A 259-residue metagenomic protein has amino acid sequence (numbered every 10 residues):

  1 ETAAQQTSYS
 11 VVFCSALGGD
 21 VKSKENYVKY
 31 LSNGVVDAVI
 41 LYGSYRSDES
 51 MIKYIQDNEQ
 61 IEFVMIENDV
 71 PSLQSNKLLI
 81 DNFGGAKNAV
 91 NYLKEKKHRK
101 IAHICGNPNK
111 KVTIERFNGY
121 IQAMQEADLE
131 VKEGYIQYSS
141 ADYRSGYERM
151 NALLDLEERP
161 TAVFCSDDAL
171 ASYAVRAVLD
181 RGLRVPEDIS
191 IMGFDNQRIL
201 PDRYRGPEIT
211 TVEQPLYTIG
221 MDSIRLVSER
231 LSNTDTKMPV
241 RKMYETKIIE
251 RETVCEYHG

Functional and structural regions predicted by a protein language model:
E1-N88, L153-D155: Alpha-helical recognition/docking segments in bacterial nutrient-uptake and carbohydrate-utilization systems
T2-A3, Y54-D57, E115-A127, Y173-R181: Alpha-helical structural signal in soluble globular domains
F13-K22, N68, K77-N88, I104-R149 (+4 more regions): Hinge/beta->alpha junction and helix N-cap segments in small-molecule ligand-binding domains
V36-D37, H98-K100, R159-T161: Short acidic/polar active-site loop segments enriched in Thr and Asp
R99-K100, V131-Y135, V185-I191: Short acidic capping loops at alpha-helix termini that bridge into adjacent secondary structure
N151-G259: Flexible loop/turn connectors
